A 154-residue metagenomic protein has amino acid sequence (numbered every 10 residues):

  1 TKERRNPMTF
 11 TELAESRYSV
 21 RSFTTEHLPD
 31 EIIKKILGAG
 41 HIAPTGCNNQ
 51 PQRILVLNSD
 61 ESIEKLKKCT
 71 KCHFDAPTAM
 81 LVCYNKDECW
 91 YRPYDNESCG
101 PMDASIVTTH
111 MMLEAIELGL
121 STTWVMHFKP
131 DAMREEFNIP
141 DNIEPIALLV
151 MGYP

Functional and structural regions predicted by a protein language model:
R4-P154: Acidic, surface-exposed loops and disordered segments
